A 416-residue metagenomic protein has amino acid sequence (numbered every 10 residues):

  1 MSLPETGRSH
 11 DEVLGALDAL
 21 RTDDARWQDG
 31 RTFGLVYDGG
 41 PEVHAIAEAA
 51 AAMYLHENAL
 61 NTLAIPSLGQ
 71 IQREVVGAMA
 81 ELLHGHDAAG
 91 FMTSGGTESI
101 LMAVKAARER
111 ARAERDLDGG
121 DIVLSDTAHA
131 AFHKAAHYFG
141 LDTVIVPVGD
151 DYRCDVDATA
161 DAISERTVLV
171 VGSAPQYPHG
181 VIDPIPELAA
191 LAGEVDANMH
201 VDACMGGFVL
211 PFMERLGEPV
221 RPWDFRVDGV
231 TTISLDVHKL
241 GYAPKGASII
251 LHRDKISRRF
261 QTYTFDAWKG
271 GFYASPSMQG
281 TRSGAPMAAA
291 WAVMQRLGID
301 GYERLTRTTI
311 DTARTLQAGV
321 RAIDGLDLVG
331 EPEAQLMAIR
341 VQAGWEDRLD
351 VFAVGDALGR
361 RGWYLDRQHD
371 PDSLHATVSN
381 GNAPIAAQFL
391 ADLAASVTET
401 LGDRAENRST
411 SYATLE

Functional and structural regions predicted by a protein language model:
M1-H86: N-terminal entrance/gating region of PLP-dependent enzymes' catalytic architecture
L14, A52, R73-G77, L101-R108 (+8 more regions): Predominant activation on well-ordered alpha-helical scaffold segments within soluble catalytic domains
D18, D266-G280, G301-R307, R314 (+1 more regions): Conserved C-terminal alpha-helix-loop-beta "cap" of PLP-dependent enzymes that closes/shapes the active-site mouth
H56-L63, H86-F91, G119, V144-I145 (+5 more regions): Glycine- and acidic
S67-L68, F91-T97, L124-D126, G330 (+1 more regions): Active-site nucleophile and cofactor-binding loops and adjacent substrate-binding regions of central metabolic enzymes
M79-M102: Short loop-beta-helix segment that forms the pyridoxal 5′-phosphate
S94-P276, D356: Conserved PLP-enzyme active-site core in the AAT-like
V195, R215-A334, R340-W345, L415-E416: Active-site C-terminal subdomain of aminotransferase-like
